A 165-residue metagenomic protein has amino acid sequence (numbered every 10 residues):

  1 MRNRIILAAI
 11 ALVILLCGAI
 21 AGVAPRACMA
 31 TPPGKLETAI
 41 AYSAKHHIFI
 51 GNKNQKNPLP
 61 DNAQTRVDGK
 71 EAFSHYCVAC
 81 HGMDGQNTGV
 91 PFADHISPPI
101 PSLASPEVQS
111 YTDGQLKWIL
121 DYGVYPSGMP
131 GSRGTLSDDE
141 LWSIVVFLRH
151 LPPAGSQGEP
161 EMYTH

Functional and structural regions predicted by a protein language model:
R2-V67, S110-Q115, G131-L148, H165: Periplasmic c-type cytochrome electron-transfer domains
A24-A30, K70-V78, P98-S105: Short, mixed-charge, low-aromatic patches
H46, C77-C80, L151: Generic alpha-helical secondary structure signal
H46-H47, V90-I96: Short, flexible, mixed-charge acidic loops at enzyme active sites
A63-T88, A93, L116-W118, Y122: Sequence/structural segment immediately N-terminal to covalent heme-attachment motifs in c-type and related
D94-P160, H165: Non-cytosolic head/periplasmic domains of membrane-anchored proteins
